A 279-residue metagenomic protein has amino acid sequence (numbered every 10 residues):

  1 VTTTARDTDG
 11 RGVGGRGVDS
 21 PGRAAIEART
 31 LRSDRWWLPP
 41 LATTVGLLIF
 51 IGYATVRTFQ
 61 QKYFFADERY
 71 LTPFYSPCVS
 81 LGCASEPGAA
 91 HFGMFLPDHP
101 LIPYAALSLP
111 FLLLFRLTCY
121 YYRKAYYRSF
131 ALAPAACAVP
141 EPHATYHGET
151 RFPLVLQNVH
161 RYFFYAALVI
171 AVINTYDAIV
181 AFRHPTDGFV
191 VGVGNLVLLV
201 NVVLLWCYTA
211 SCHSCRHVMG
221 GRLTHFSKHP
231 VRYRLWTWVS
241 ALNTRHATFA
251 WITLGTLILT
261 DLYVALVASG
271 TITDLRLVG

Functional and structural regions predicted by a protein language model:
T2-G279: Membrane-embedded alpha-helical bundles that constitute the cytochrome b-like, heme-associated redox core of multi-pass
